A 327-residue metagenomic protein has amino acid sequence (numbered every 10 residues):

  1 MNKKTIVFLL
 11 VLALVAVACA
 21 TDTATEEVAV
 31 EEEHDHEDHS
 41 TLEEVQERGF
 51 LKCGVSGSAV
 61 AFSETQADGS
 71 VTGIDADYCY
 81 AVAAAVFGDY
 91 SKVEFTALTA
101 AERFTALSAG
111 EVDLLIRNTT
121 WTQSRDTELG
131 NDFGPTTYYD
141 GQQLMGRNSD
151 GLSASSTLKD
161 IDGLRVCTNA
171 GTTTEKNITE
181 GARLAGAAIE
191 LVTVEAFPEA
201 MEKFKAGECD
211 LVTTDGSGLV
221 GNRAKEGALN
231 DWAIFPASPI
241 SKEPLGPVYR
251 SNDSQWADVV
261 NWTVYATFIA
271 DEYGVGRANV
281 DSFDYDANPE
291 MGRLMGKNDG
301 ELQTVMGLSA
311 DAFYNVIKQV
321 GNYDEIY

Functional and structural regions predicted by a protein language model:
M1-T5: Positively charged n-region of N-terminal signal peptides that target proteins for export
V15-A18: C-terminal motif of bacterial Sec signal peptides marking the signal peptidase cleavage site
A20, A29-H36, D77-Y80, A84-V86 (+5 more regions): Extended ligand-binding regions for polar small-molecule ligands
V30-I116, V316-Y323: Extracytoplasmic small-molecule ligand-binding "clamshell" domains of the periplasmic binding protein/Venus flytrap
D38-H39, V93-T105, S153-A154, L191-A206: Short helix-initiation/N-cap motifs at beta->coil->alpha
R48, S56, A81-D89, A106 (+13 more regions): Structured segments of extracytoplasmic/periplasmic soluble domains in secreted or envelope-associated proteins
K52-A61, V71-V86, T120, D140-E202 (+1 more regions): Bilobed "Venus flytrap"/periplasmic-binding protein-like clamshell domains and structurally analogous long
Y80, A84, G88-D160, S217-S241: Acidic, polar ligand-binding/catalytic clefts
